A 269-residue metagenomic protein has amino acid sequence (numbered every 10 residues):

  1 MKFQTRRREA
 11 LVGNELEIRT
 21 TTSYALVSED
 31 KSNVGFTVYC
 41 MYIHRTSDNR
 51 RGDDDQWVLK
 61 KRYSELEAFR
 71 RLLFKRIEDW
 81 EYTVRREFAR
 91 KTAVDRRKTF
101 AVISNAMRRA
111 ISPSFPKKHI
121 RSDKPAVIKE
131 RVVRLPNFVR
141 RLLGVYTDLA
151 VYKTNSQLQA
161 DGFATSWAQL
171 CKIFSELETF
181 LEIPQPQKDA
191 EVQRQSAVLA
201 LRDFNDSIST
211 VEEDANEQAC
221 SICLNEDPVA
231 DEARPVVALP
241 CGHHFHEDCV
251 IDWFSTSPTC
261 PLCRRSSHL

Functional and structural regions predicted by a protein language model:
M1-L59: A structural supersecondary motif
R51-L59, P116-A126, D206-S207, R234-V236 (+1 more regions): Short interface patches used for recognition in eukaryotic signaling and trafficking proteins
L59-Y146: Interface signal in eukaryotic adaptor modules for cytoskeleton, membrane trafficking, and small-GTPase signaling
E65-A68, L72, E130, R134-N137 (+5 more regions): Acidic, Ser/Thr-rich intrinsically disordered and amphipathic helical segments
R85-R121, V151-I173, L177, V237 (+1 more regions): Short amphipathic alpha-helical segments embedded in low-complexity Lys/Glu-rich regions
S114-K118, A126-S196: Alpha-helical coiled-coil scaffolding segments
S166-P240, E247-D252: Proximal pre-RING flanking segment of RING-type E3 ubiquitin ligases
G242-H243, D248-L269: C-terminal interaction modules of eukaryotic adaptor/scaffold proteins
